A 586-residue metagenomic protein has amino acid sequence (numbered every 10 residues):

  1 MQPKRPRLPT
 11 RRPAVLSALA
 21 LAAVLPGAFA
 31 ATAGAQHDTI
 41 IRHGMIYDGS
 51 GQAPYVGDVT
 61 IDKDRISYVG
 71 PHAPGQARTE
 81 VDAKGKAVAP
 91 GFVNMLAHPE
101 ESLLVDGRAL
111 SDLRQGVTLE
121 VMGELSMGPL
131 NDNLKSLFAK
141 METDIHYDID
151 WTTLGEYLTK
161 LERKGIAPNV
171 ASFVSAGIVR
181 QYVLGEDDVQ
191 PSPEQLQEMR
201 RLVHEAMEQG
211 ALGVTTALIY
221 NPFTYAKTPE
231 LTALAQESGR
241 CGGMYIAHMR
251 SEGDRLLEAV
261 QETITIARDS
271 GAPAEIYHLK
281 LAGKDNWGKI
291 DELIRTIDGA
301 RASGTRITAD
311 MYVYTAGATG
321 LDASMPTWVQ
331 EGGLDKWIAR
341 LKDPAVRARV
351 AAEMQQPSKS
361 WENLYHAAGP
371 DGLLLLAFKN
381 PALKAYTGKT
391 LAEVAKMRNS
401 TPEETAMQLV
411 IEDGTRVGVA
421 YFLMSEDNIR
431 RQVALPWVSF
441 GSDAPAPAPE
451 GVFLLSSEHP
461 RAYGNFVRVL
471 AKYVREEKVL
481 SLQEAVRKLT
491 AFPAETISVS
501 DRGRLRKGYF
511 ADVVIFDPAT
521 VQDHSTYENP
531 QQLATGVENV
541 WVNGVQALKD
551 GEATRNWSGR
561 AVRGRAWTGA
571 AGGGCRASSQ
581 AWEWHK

Functional and structural regions predicted by a protein language model:
M1-R11: N-terminal secretory signal peptides that target proteins for export/translocation
S17-A28: Bacterial N-terminal signal peptides
A31-H37, I46, S50-G91, D106: Histidine-rich, glycine-flanked metal-binding segment
I46-D58, R416-M424, N428-I429, E477-V486 (+1 more regions): Acidic, glycine-enriched loop/beta-strand segments at the rims of small-molecule binding/catalytic pockets
P74-G75, E80-T152: Metal-associated gating/positioning segment near the N- to mid-region
Y157-L161, I166-P193, Q197-Y220, A235 (+3 more regions): Active-site neighborhoods of metal-dependent hydrolases
E205-T263: Divalent metal-binding pocket/active-site signature
D343, R431-W437, D443, E458 (+1 more regions): C-terminal cap of metal-dependent C-N hydrolases
